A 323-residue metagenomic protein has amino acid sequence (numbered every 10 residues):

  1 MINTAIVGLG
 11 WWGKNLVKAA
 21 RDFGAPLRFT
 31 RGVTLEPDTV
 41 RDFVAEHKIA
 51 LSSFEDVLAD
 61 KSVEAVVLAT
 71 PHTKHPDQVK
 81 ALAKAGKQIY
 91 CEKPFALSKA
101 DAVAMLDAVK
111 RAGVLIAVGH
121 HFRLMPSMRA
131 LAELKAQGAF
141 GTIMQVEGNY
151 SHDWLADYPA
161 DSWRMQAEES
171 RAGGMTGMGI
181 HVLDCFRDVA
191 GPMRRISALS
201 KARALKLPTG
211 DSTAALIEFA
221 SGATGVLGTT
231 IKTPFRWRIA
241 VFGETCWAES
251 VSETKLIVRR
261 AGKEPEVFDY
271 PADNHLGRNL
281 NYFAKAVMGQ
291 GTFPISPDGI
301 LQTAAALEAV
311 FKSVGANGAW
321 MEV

Functional and structural regions predicted by a protein language model:
M1, A65-L68, A220, K285-V323: C-terminal helix-rich "cap/oligomerization" subdomain common to oxidoreductases
M1-H47: N-terminal Rossmann-like dinucleotide-binding module
L35, D269-N281: Active-site loop of classical SDR/Rossmann-like NAD(P)-dependent oxidoreductases, centered on the catalytic Tyr-X3-Lys
I49-A108: Beta-loop-alpha module in the N-terminal Rossmann-like domain of NAD(P)-dependent dehydrogenases, especially those
C91, I116-V118, E147, L227 (+1 more regions): Hydrophobic residues in well-ordered beta-strands that form the structural core
A104-H121, G141-V146: Rossmann-fold dehydrogenase core element
F122-L199, R203-K206, N317: Predominantly a Rossmann-like dinucleotide-binding segment in NAD(P)-dependent oxidoreductases
G177, L183-K255, G277-T292: Contiguous beta-strand/loop segments that form the cofactor/metal-binding neighborhood of enzyme cores
